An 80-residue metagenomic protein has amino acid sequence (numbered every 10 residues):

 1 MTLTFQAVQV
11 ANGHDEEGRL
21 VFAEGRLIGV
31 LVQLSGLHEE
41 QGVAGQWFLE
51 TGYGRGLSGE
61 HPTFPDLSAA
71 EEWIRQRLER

Functional and structural regions predicted by a protein language model:
M1-L3, E50, P62: Intrinsically disordered/low-complexity terminal segments and short unstructured peptides
M1-R26: Negatively charged, low-complexity tracts enriched in Asp/Glu with abundant Ser/Thr
E17-R19, G52, P62: Intrinsically disordered, low-complexity regions of eukaryotic proteins
L27, E60-P62: A generic structural signal for ordered secondary structure
L31-G59, Q76-R77: Short aromatic-glycine-(Arg/Gly/Cys) micro-motifs in beta-strand/loop hairpins
Y53-G54, T63-R80: A short, charged, amphipathic alpha-helix used as a generic interaction element across diverse proteins
